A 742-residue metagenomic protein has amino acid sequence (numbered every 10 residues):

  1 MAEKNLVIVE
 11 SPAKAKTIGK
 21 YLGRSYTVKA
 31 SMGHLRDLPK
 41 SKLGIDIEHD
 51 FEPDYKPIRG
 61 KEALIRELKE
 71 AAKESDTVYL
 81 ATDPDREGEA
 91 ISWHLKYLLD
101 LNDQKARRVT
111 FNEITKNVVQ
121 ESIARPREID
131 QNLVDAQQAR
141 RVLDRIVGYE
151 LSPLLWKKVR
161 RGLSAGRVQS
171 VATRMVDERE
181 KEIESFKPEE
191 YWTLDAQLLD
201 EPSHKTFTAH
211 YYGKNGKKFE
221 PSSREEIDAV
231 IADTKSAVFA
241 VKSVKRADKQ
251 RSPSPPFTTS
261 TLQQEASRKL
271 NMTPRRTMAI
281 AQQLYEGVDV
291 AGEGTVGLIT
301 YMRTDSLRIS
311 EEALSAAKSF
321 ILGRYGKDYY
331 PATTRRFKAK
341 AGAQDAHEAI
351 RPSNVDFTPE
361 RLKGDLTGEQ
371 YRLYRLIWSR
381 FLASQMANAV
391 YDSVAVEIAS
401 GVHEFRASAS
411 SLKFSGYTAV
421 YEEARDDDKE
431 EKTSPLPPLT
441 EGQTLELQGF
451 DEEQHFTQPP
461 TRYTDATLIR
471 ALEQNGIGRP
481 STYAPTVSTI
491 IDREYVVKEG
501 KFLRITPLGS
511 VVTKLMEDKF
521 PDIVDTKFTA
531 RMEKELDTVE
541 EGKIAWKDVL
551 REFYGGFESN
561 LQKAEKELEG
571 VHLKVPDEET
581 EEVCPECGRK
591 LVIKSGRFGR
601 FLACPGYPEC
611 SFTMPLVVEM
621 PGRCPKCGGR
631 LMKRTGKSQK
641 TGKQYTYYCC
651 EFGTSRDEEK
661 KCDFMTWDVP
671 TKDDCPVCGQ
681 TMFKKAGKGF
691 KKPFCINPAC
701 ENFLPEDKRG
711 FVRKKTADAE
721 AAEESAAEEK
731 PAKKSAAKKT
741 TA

Functional and structural regions predicted by a protein language model:
M1-R141, E150, Y212-G213, P221-R224 (+2 more regions): Intrinsically disordered, low-complexity regulatory segments
A2-L6, T17, Y26, S152 (+6 more regions): Basic, low-complexity terminal or inter-domain segments flanking catalytic cores
T17-Y21, E67, A90-L98, V118-S122 (+9 more regions): Alpha-helical scaffold elements adjacent to nucleotide-binding pockets in ATP/GTP-utilizing enzyme cores
K56-Y79, M175-V176, E265-A266, L373-L382 (+2 more regions): Phosphate-interacting basic helix/loop segments used at nucleotide- and nucleic-acid interfaces
I114, V118-A196, A247: C-terminal or mid-to-C-terminal helical accessory/interaction module adjacent to the motor/catalytic core
R140-L151, V168, L198-D200, K249-T261 (+6 more regions): Core structural elements
K218-P255: Metal- or metallocofactor-binding catalytic centers and their adjacent structured scaffolds across diverse enzyme
T261-T273, I469-R479: Short helix-coil junctions and helix-kink-helix linkers
